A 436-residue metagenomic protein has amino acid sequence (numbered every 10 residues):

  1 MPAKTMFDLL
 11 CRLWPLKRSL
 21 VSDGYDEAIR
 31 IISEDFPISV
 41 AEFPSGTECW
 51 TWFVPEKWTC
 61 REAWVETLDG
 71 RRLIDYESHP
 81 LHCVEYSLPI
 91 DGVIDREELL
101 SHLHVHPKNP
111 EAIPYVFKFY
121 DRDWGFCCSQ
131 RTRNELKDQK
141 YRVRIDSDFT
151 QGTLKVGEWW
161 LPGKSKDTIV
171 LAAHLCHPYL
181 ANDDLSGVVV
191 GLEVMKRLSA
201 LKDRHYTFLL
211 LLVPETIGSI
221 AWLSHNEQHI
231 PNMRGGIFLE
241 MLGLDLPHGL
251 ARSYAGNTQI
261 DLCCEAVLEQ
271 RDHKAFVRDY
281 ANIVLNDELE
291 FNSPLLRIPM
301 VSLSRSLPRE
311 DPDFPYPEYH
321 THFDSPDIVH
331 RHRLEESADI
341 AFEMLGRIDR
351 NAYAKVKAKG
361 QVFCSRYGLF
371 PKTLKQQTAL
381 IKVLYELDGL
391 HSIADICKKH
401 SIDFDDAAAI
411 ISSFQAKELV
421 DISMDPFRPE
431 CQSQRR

Functional and structural regions predicted by a protein language model:
M1-R436: N-terminal hydrophobic/helix-forming segments and targeting peptides
